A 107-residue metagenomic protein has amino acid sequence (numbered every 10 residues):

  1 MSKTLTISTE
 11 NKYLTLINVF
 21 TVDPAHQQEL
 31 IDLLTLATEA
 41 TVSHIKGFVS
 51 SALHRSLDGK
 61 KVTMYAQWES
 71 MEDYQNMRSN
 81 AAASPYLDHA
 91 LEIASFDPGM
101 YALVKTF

Functional and structural regions predicted by a protein language model:
M1-L14, V49-K60, Y86-F107: Glycine-rich beta-strand-turn "strand-cap" elements at beta-sheet edges
S8, D23-H26, S84: Serine/threonine-rich low-complexity intrinsically disordered regions
Y13-T21, S50-R78: Short, well-ordered beta-strand segments in beta-rich or mixed alpha/beta enzyme and ligand-binding folds
T21-L33: Short, surface-exposed ligand-recognition loops at beta-strand->loop->(often short) alpha-helix junctions that present
D23-A25, M71, L103-T106: Generic structural motif
L36-V49, Q67-M100: An amphipathic, aromatic/His-enriched active-site/gating alpha helix that lines ligand/cofactor pockets
